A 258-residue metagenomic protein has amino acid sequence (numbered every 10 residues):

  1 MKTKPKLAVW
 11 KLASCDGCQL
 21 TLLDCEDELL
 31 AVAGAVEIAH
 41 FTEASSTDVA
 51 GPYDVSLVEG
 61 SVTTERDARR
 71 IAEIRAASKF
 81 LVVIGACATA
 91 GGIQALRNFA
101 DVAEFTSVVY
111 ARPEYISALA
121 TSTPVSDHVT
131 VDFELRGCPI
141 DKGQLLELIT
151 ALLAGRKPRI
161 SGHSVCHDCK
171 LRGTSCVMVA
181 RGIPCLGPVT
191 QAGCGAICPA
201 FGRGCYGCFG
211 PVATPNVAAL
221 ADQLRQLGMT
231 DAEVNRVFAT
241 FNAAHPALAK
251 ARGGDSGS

Functional and structural regions predicted by a protein language model:
M1-L57, R66-A68, A72-F80, A103-S258: Iron-sulfur (Fe-S) cluster-binding modules
G60-V62, A86: Short glycine-/small-residue-rich Rossmann-like dinucleotide-binding loops
C87-G92: Short gly/pro/ser/thr-enriched loop/turn and capping motifs at secondary-structure boundaries
A95: Short aromatic-enriched loop/helix-cap "lid" or pocket-rim segments at secondary-structure transitions that line
N98-V102: Short, hinge-like loop/turn segments at secondary-structure boundaries
